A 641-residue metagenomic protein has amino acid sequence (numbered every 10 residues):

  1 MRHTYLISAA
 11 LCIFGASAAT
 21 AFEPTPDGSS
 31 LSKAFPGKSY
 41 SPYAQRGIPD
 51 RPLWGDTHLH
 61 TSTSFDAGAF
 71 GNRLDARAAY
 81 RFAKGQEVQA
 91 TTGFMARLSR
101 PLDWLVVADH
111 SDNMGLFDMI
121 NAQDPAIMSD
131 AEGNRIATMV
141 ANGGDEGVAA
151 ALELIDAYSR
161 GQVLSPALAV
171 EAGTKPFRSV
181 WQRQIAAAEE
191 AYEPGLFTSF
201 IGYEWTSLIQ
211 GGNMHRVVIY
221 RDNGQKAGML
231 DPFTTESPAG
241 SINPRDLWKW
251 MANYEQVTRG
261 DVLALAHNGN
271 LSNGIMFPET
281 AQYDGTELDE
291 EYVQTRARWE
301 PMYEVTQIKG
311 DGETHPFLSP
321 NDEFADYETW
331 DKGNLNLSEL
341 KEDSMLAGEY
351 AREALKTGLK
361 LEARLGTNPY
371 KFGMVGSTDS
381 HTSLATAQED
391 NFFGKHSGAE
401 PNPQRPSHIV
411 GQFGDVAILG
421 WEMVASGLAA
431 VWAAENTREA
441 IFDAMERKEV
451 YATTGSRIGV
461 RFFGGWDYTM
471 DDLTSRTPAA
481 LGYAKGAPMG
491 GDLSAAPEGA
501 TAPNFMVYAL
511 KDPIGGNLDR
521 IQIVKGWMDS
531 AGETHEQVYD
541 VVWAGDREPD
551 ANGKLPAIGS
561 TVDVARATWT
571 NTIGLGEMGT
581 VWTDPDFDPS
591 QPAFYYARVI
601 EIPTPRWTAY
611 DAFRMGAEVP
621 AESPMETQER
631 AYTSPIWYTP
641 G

Functional and structural regions predicted by a protein language model:
M1-T20: Gram-negative bacterial Sec-dependent N-terminal signal peptides
F22-A76, Y80-A83, E87-A137, V170-G173 (+6 more regions): C-terminal functional module detector
S111-D112, G147-T198, G212, P238-S241: Long, well-ordered early-domain segments
D124-R160: Substrate-binding cleft of extracellular glycoside hydrolase catalytic domains
N142, N243, Y283-G285: Ser/Thr/Asn(+Pro)-rich, low-complexity disordered segments
F177, E236-Q256, A266: Active-site-proximal segments of metallohydrolase catalytic domains
I219-R221: Long, charge-dense tracts
G224, T234-E236, G240, A325-E328: Conserved, charged catalytic cores of large soluble enzymes
